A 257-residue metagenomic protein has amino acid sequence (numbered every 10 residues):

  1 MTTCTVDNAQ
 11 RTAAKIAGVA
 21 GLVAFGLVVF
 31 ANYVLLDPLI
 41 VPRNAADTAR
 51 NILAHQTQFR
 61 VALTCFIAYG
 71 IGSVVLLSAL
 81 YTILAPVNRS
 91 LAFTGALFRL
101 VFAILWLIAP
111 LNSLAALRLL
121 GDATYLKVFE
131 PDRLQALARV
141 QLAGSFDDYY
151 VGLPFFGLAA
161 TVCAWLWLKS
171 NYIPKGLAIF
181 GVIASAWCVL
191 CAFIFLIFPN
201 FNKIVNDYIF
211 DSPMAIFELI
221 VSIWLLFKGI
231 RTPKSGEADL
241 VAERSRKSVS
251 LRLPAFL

Functional and structural regions predicted by a protein language model:
M1-V249, L253-L257: Hydrophobic, aromatic-enriched alpha-helical segments typical of multi-pass transmembrane helices
